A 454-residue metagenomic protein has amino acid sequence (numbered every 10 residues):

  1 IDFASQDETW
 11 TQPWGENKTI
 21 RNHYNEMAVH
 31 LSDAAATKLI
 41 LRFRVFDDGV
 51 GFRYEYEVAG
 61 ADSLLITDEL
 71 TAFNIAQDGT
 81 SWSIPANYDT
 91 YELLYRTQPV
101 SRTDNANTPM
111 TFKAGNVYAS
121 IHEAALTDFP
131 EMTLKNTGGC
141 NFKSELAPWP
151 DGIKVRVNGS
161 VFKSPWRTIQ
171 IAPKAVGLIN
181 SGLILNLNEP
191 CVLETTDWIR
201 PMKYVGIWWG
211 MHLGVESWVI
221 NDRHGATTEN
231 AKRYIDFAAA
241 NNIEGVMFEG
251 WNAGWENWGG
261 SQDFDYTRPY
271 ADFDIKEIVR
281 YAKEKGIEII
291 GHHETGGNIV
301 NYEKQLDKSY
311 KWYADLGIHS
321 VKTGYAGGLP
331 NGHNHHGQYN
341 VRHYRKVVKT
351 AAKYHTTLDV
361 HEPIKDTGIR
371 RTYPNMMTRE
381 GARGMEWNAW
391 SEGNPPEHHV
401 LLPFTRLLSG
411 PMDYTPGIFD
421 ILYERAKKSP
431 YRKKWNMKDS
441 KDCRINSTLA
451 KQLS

Functional and structural regions predicted by a protein language model:
I1-E194: N-terminal accessory beta-strand-rich subdomains and adjacent acidic, glycine-rich linkers that precede catalytic cores
D33, V45-D47, Q77, A172 (+5 more regions): Short, flexible loop/turn elements at secondary-structure junctions
V45, N158, N221, G225-E229 (+5 more regions): Soluble non-cytosolic domains of exported or imported proteins
G152, L193, K232, E244-G254 (+1 more regions): Intrinsically disordered, low-complexity acidic regions
G159-N241, G245: An acidic-aromatic substrate-binding cleft motif
G210, S409-G410, L449-S454: Short, hydrophobic/amphipathic alpha-helical patches that form generic packing surfaces within helical domains
E249-N436: Aromatic- and carboxylate-enriched substrate-binding clefts and catalytic-loop regions of carbohydrate-active enzymes
S429-S454: Glycine-rich, aromatic-lined ligand/substrate-binding cores of catalytic and carbohydrate-binding domains
